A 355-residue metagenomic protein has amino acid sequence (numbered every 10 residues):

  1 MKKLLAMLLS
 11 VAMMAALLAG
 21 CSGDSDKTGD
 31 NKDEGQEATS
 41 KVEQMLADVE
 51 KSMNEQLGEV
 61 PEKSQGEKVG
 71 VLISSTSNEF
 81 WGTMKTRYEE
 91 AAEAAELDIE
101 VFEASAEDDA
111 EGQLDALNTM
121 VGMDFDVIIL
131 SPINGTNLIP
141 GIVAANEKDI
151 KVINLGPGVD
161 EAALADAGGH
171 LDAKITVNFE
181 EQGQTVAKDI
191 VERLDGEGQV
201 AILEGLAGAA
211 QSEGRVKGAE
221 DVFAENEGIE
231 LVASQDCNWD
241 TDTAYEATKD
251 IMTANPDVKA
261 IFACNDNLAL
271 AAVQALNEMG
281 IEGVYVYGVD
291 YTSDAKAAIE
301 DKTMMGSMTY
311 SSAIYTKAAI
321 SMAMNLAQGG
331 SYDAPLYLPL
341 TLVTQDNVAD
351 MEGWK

Functional and structural regions predicted by a protein language model:
M1-V11: Positively charged n-region of N-terminal signal peptides that target proteins for export
A12-A15, G169: A generic, residue-level signal for flexible/boundary positions that often mark functional hotspots
A16-G20: C-terminal motif of bacterial Sec signal peptides marking the signal peptidase cleavage site
C21-K355: A residue-level marker of the well-folded mature domains of exported/periplasmic proteins
